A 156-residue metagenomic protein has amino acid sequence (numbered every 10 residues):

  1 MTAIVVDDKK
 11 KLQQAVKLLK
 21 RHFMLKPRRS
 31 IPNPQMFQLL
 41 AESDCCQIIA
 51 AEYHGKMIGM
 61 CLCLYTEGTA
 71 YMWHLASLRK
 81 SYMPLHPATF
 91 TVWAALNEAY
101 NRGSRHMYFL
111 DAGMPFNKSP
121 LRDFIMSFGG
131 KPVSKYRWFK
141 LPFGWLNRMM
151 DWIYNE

Functional and structural regions predicted by a protein language model:
M1-S81: A conserved beta-strand-loop-helix scaffold within acyl/acetyltransferase catalytic domains
Q14-L18, Q35-M36, F90-A94, P120-D123: Alpha-helical elements of Rossmann-like donor-binding domains used by nucleotide-donor carbohydrate transfer enzymes
S77-H86, A112-F116: Short, contiguous acidic/charged loop-to-helix segments that flank catalytic cores in large enzymes
M83-N97: Conserved acetyl-CoA-binding loop-helix of GNAT-fold acetyltransferases
S104-E156: Active-site/acyl-donor-binding loops of N-acyltransferases
